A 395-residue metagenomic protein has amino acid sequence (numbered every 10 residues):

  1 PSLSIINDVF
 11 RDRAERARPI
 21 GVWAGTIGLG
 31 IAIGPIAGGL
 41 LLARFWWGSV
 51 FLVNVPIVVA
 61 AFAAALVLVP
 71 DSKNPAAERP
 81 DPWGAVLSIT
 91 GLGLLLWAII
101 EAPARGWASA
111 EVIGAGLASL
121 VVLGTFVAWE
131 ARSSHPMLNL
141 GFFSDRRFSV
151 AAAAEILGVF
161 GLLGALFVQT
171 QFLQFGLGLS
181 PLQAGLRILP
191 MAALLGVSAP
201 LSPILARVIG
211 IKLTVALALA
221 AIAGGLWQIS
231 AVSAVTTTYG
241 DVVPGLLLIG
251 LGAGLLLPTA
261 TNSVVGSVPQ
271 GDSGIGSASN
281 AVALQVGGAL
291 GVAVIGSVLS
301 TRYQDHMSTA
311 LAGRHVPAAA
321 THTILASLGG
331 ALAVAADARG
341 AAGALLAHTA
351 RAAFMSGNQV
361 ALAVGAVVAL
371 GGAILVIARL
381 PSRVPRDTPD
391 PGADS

Functional and structural regions predicted by a protein language model:
P1, F167, L257-T259, A289-A293: Residues that mark transmembrane-helix kinks and helix-interface sites in multi-pass secondary transporters
P1-G84, A110, T259, Q270: Helix-loop-helix hairpins in multi-pass membrane proteins, especially solute transporters
G21-I31, P35, G84, S88 (+7 more regions): Structural signature of transmembrane alpha-helices in multi-pass secondary transporters
G38-G39, L96, P203-I204, N262 (+2 more regions): Small-residue-mediated transmembrane helix hinge/kink sites in multi-pass secondary transporters
L40-F45, I99, L173-Q174, L205-A206 (+1 more regions): Interfacial helix-cap and linker-helix signal at transmembrane-aqueous boundaries of multi-pass secondary transporters
W46, W83, A108-G271, I275 (+2 more regions): Transmembrane core module of solute transporters
P56-K73, G91-I100, S119-S133, G372-L380: C-terminal membrane-cytosol helix-exit motif in multi-pass small-molecule transporters
A60, T261-S263, S279, L284-P381 (+1 more regions): Hydrophobic transmembrane architecture of multi-pass small-molecule transporters
